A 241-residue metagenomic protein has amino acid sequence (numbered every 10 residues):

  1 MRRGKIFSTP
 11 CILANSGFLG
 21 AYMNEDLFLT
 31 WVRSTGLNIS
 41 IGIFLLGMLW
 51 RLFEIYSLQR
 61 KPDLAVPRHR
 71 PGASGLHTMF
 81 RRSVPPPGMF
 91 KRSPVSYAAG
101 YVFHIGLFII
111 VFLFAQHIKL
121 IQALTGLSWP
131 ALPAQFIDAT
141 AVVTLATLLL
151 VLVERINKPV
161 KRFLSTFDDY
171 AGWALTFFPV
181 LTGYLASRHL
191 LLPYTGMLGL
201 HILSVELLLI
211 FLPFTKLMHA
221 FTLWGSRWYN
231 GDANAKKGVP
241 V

Functional and structural regions predicted by a protein language model:
F7-V32: Short, strongly hydrophobic alpha-helical membrane anchors
M23-S34, G88-P94, H117-L132, N157-K161 (+2 more regions): Membrane-interface interhelical loops and short amphipathic "cap" helices that link adjacent transmembrane segments
M23-W50, G172-L191: Long, highly hydrophobic alpha-helical transmembrane signal-anchor segments
L37-A65, P213: Hydrophobic alpha-helical membrane-embedded segments
I41-G47, P94-H117, A141-V151, G172-G183 (+1 more regions): Hydrophobic alpha-helical transmembrane segments of multi-pass integral membrane proteins
F53-M89: Membrane-interface amphipathic/juxtamembrane segments adjacent to transmembrane helices
I156-F177: Membrane-helix boundary/juxtamembrane motif in polytopic membrane proteins
L175-V241: Terminal transmembrane helical module of multi-pass membrane proteins
